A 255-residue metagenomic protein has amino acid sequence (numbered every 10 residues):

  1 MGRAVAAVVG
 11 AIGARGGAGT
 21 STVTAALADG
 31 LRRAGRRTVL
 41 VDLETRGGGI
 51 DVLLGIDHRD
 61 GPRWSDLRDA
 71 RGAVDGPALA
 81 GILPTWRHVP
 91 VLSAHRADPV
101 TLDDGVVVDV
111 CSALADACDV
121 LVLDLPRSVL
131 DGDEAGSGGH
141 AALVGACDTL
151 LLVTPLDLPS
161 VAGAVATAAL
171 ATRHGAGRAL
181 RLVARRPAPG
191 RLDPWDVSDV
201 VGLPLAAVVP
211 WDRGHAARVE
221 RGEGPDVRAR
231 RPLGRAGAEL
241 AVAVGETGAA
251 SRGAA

Functional and structural regions predicted by a protein language model:
R3-R46, I50-L53, L114: Walker A/P-loop phosphate-binding motif and the immediately C-terminal alpha-helix
A14, T154-D157, L170, L180-R191 (+1 more regions): G-domain G4 guanine-recognition motif of GTPases
L31-V91: Phosphate-binding loop that captures ATP/GTP phosphates
V91-H140: Switch II (G3) loop of P-loop NTPases
P126-L130, C147-V165: Conserved Switch II/interswitch segment of TRAFAC-class P-loop GTPases
G163-G177: Conserved C-terminal guanine-recognition region of P-loop GTPase G domains, centered on the G4
R186-G190, P194-V227: Beta-strand-loop-alpha "switch" segments that mediate conformational coupling across diverse proteins
R221-A255: NTP-binding/hydrolysis catalytic cores, primarily Walker-type P-loop NTPases
